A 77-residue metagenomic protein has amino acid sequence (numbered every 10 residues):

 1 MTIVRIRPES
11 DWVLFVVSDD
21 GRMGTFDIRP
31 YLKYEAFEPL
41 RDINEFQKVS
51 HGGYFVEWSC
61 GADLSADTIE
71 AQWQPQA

Functional and structural regions predicted by a protein language model:
M1-A77: Motif-centric detector for short Cys/His coordination patterns
